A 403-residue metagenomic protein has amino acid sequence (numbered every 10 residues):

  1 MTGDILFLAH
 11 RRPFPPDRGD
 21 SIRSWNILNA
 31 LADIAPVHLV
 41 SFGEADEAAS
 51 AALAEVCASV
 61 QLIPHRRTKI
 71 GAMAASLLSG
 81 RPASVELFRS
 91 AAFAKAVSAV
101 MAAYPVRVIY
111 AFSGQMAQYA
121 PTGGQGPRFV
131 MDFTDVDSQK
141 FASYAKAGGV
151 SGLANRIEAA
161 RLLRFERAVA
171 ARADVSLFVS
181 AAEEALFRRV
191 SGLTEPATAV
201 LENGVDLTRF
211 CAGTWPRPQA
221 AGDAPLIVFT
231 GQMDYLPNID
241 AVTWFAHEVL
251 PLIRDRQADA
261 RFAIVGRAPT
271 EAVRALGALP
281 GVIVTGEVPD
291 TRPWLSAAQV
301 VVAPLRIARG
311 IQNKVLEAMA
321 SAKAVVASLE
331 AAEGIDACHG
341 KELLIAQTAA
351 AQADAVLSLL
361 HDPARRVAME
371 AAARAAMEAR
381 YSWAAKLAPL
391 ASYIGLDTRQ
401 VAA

Functional and structural regions predicted by a protein language model:
M1-Q61, A102-Y104: N-terminal subdomain of nucleotide-sugar transferases
H10, R67-L87, P127-R167, A185 (+1 more regions): Acceptor-binding helix/loop patch of EC 2.4 sugar-transfer enzymes, predominantly nucleotide-sugar-dependent
V130-M131, S138, N155-R189, L193-A212 (+1 more regions): Donor nucleotide-sugar binding/catalytic pocket of nucleotide-sugar-dependent glycosyltransferases
A171, R189, E195-A297: Conserved catalytic-core segment of nucleotide-activated headgroup transferases in glycan assembly
D174, G281, E287, S296-G310 (+1 more regions): Acidic donor-binding loop of glycosyltransferase active sites
K314-A318, A324-S328: Short hydrophobic beta-strand element within catalytic cores of glycosyltransferases and related nucleotide-activated
L343-A350, S358-P363: Conserved acidic donor-binding segment of nucleotide-sugar-dependent glycosyltransferases
R365-R380, P389: A short, well-ordered alpha-helix in the C-terminal region of glycosyltransferases
